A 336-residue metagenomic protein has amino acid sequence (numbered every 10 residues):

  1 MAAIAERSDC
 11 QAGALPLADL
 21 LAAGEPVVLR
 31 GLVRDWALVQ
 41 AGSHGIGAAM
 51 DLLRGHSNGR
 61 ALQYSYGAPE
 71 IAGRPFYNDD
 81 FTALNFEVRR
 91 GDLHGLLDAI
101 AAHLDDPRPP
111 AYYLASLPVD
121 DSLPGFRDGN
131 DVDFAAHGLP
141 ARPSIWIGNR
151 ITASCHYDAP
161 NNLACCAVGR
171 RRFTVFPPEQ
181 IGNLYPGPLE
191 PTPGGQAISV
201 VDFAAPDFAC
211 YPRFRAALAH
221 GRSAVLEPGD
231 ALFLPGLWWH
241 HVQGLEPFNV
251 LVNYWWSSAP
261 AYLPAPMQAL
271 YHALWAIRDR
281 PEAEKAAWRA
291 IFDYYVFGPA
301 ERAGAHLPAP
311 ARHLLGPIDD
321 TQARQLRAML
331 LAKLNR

Functional and structural regions predicted by a protein language model:
M1-A231, W239-R336: N-terminal accessory scaffold of Fe(II)-dependent oxygenases
